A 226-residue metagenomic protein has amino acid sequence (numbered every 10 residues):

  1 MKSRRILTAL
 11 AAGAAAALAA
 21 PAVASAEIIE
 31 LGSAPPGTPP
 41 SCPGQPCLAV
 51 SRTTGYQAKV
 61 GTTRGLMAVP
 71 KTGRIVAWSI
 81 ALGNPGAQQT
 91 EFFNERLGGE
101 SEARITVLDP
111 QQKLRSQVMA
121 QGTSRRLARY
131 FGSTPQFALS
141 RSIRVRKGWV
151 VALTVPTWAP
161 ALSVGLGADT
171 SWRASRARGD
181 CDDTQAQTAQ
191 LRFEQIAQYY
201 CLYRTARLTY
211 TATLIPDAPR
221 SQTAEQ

Functional and structural regions predicted by a protein language model:
M1-A14: Bacterial N-terminal signal peptides that target proteins for export
A16-A24: C-terminal segment of classical bacterial N-terminal signal peptides
E27-C47, R96-R192: Aromatic- and Gly/Pro-enriched, solvent-exposed loop/edge beta-strand patches characteristic of beta-rich domains
E27-P36, D183-Q226: Activation corresponds to long, low-complexity, non-globular regions
V50-P70, T134-F137: Short beta-strands within extracellular/lumenal beta-sheet-rich domains
K59-T62, A81, L162: Extracytoplasmic low-complexity repetitive segments enriched in small/polar residues
G61-R64, V69-R74, G86, F131 (+1 more regions): Short tyrosine-centred short linear motifs in exposed loops/low-complexity segments
K71-L97, L153: A short beta-strand element within beta-rich, extracytoplasmic domains of secreted/secretory-pathway proteins
